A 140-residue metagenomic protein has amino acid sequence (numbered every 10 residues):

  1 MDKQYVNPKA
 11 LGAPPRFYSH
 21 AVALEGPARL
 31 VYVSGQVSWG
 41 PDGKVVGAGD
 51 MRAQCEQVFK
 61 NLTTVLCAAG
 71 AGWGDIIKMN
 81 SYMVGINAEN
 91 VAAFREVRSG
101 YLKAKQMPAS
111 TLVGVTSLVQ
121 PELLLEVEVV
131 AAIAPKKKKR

Functional and structural regions predicted by a protein language model:
M1-R140: Short, polar/acidic, helix-capping and beta-turn segments at strand->helix junctions that line the mouths
